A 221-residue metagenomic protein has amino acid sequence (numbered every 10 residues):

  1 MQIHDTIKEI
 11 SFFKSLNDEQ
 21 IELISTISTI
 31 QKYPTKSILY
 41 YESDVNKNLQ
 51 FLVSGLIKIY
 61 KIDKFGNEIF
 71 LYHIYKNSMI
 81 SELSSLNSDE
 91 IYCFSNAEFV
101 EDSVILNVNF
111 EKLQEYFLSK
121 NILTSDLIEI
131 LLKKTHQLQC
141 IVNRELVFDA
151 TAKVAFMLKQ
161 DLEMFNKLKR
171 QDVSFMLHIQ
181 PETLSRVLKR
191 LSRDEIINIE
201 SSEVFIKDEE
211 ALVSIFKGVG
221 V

Functional and structural regions predicted by a protein language model:
M1-I30, P34, M79-I80, S84-D89: Cyclic nucleotide-binding regulatory module and flanking cytosolic helices
K36, K47-Y60, K76-N77: Glycine- and acidic-residue-biased ligand/ion/polar-headgroup-sensing regions
L39-D44: Short phosphate-coordinating micro-motif centered on Lys-Gly-acidic
K58-I69, M176: A short beta-strand-loop-beta hairpin characteristic of the jelly-roll/cupin
F70-I128: Cyclic-nucleotide recognition modules
L132, H136-F156: Short alpha-helical segments that sit at the start of domains
F148-A150, F156-V221: Phosphate-/nucleic-acid-contacting segments
